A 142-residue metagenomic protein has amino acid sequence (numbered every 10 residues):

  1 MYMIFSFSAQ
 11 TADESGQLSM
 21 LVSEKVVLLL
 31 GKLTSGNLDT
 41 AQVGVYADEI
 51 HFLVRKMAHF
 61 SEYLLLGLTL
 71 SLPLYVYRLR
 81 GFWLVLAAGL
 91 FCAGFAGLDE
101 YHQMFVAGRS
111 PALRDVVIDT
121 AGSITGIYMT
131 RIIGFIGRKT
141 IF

Functional and structural regions predicted by a protein language model:
M1-E62: "…centered on the first transmembrane helix and the immediately adjacent amphipathic helix/loop
M1-Y2, L84-Q103: Small-polar-interrupted transmembrane alpha-helices in polytopic inner-membrane proteins
Y46, I50, A87-L90, R114-V117: Alpha-helical membrane-protein architecture signal
F52-L66, L113-A121: Membrane-interface loop-to-helix entry segments
E62-V76, A121-G137: Membrane-interfacial alpha-helical segments at the cytosolic side of multi-pass membrane proteins
Y77-L86, R109-L113: Membrane-helix interface segments
A96-T120: Interfacial helix-loop-helix junctions of multi-pass membrane proteins
R138-F142: Short, charged juxtamembrane terminal tails flanking transmembrane helices
